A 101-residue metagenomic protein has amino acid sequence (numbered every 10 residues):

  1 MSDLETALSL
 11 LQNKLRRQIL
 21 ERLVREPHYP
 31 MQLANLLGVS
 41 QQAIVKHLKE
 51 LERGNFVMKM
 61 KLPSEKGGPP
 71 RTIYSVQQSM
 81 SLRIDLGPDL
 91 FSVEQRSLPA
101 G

Functional and structural regions predicted by a protein language model:
M1-L8: Short, Lys/Arg-enriched N-terminal segment that forms or immediately precedes the first helix of a structured domain
S9-R16: Short helix-coil-helix linker/hinge
K14, R25-M31: Short capping segments at the starts of secondary-structure elements
N35, E52-R53: Alpha-helical residues within the helix-turn-helix
Q42: Key DNA-contact positions within bacterial/archaeal DNA-binding proteins
H47: Residues within the DNA-recognition helix of helix-turn-helix
R53-G68: Beta-hairpin "wing" of winged helix-turn-helix
E65-G101: Conserved segment of winged-helix/HTH DNA-binding domains
